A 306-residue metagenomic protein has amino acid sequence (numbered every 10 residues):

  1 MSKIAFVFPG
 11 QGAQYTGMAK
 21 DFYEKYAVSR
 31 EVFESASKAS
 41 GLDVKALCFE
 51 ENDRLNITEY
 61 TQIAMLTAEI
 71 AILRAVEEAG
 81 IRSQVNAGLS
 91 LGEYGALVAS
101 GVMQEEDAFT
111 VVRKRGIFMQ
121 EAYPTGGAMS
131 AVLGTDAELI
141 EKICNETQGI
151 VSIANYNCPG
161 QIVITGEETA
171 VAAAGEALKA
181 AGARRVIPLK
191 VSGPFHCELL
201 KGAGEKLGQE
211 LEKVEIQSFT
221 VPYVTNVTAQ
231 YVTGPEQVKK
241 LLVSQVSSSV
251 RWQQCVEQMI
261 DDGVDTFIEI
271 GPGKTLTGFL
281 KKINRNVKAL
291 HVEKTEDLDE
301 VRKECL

Functional and structural regions predicted by a protein language model:
S2-L139, R185, L189, T266-E296: FabD-like malonyl-/acyl-CoA
Q11-A13, K38-S40, S100-S247: Alpha/beta catalytic cores of group-transfer enzymes, especially the acyltransferase/condensing modules of polyketide
T61-I63, P194, S249: Glycine-rich phosphate/pyrophosphate-binding beta-alpha loops
E77, K179, I260-G263: Non-catalytic positions within long, well-ordered alpha-helices that form the structural scaffold/packing of enzyme
V243, V256-I260, T277, R302: Generic hydrophobic alpha-helical scaffold/packing signal
S247-V264: A short, acidic, amphipathic alpha-helical segment used as a generic capping/interface helix at domain edges
L298-E304: Short, charged, surface-exposed secondary-structure boundary motifs
